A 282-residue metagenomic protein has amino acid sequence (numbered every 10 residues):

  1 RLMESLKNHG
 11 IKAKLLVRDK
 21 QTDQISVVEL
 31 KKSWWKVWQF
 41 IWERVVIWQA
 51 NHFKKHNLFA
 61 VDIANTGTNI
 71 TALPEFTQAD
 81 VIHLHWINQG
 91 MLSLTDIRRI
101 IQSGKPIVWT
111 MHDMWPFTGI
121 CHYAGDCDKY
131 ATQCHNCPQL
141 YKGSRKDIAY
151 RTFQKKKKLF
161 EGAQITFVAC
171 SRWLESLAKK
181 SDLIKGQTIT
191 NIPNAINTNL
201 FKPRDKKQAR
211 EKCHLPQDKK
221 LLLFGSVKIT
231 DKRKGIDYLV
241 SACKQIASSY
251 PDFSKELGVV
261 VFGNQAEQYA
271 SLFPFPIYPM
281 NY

Functional and structural regions predicted by a protein language model:
R1-K31, S103-P106, Q187, S241-P251: N-terminal subdomain of nucleotide-sugar transferases
N8-V81: A conserved catalytic-core segment of Leloir-type glycosyltransferases
W35, R44-H56, W109-K156: Acceptor-binding helix/loop patch of EC 2.4 sugar-transfer enzymes, predominantly nucleotide-sugar-dependent
T71-L92, K105-H112: Short N-terminal targeting/anchoring amphipathic segment
T118-Y123, G143-N191, I196-K206: A short, active-site helix/loop in glycosyltransferases that binds the activated sugar's phosphate group
R204-L221, D252: Nucleotide-sugar donor-binding and catalytic loop/hinge architecture of NDP-sugar-dependent glycosyltransferases
L215-K234, V240-K244: Conserved donor-binding/catalytic core segment of Leloir-type glycosyltransferases
Y250-Y282: Nucleotide-activated donor-binding/catalytic signature segment of Leloir-type glycosyltransferases, i.e., the conserved
